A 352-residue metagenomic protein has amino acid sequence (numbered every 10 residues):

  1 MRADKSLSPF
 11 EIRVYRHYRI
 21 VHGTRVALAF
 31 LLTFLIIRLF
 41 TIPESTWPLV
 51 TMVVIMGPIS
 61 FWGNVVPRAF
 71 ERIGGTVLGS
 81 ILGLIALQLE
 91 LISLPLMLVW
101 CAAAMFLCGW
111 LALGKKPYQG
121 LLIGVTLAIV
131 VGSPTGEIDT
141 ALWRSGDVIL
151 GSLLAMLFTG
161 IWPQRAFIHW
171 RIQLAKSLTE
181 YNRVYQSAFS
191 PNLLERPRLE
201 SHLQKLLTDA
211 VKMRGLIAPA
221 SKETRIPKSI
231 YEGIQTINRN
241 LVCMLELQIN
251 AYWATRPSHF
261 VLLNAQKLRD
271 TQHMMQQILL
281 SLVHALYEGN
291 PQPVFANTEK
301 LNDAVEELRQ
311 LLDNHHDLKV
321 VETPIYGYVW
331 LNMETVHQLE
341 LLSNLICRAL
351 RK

Functional and structural regions predicted by a protein language model:
M1-A210, I217-A218, K222, L341-R351: A transmembrane helix-and-boundary motif of multi-pass membrane transporters/channels
M1-G23, H169-I234, L247-K352: Long, hydrophobic alpha-helical segments that serve as membrane-spanning/inserting helices
G74, L78, G233-I237, K267: Secondary-structure capping and boundary motifs in well-ordered enzyme cores
N240-L247: A membrane-cytosol interface segment of integral membrane proteins
